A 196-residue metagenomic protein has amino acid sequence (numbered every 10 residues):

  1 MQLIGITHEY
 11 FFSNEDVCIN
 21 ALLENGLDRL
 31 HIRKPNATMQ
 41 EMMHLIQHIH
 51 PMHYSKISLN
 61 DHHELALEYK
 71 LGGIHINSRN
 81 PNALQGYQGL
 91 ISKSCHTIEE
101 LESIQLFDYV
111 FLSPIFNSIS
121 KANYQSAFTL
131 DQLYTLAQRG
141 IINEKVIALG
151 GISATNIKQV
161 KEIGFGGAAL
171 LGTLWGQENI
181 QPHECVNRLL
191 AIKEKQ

Functional and structural regions predicted by a protein language model:
M1-V17, Q196: N-terminal amphipathic alpha-helix/helix-capping segment at the start of soluble metabolic enzymes
Q2-I4, D28-H31, K56-S58, G72-H75 (+4 more regions): Structural preference for beta-strand elements that scaffold enzyme active sites
G5, L30, A66, V110 (+3 more regions): Conserved, mostly hydrophobic/aromatic
E9-Y10, K56-E64, S78, K93-E102 (+2 more regions): Glycine-rich beta-to-alpha transition loops that act as phosphate-gripper elements at the mouths of alpha/beta enzyme
L23, L27-Y87: N-terminal active-site wall of soluble small-molecule enzyme domains
M43-L59, G86-I98, S126-A148, N187-Q196: Alpha-helix-loop-beta-strand connector modules within alpha/beta enzyme cores
L65-G72, P81-G89, E100-F107, R139 (+1 more regions): Short loop/helix-cap segments at secondary-structure boundaries that form the rim of catalytic
I74-Q85, Y109-Y124, I157-I192: Glycine-rich phosphate-binding active-site loops on the catalytic face of alpha/beta enzymes
